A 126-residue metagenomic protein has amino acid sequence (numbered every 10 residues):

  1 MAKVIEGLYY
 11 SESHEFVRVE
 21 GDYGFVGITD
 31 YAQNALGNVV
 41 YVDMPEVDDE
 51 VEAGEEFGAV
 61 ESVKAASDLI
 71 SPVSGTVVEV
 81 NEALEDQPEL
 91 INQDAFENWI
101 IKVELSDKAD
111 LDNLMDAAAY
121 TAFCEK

Functional and structural regions predicted by a protein language model:
M1-E56, E89, Q93-K126: Acidic, low-complexity mobile loops and tails
A2-V4, A66-V73: Short, glycine/small-residue-enriched coil/turn segments at secondary-structure junctions
H14, V60, L69, S74-V77: Conserved hydrophobic positions within beta-strands
D30-A32, K64, V73: Short glycine-rich, polar/acidic loop-and-turn segments at beta strand-coil junctions
S62-A65, E82: Short, conserved catalytic or interaction motifs in soluble domains
P72, D86, M115: Charged, alpha-helix-enriched surfaces in structured cytosolic catalytic cores of large nucleotide-utilizing machines
V77-Q93: Short, charge-rich, low-complexity interaction segments located in flexible loops at or near secondary-structure
